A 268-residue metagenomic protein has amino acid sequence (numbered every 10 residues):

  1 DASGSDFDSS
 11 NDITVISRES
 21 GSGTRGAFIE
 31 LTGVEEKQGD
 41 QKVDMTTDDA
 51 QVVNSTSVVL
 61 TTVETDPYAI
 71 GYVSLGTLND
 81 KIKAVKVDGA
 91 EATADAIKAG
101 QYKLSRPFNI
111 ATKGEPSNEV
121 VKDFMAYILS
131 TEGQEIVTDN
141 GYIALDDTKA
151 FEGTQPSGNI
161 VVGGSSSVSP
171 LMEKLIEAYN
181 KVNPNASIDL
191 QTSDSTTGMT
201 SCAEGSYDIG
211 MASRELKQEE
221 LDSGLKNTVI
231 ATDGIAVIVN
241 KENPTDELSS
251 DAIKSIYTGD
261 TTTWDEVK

Functional and structural regions predicted by a protein language model:
D1-K268: Exported/periplasmic ABC-transporter solute-binding proteins
